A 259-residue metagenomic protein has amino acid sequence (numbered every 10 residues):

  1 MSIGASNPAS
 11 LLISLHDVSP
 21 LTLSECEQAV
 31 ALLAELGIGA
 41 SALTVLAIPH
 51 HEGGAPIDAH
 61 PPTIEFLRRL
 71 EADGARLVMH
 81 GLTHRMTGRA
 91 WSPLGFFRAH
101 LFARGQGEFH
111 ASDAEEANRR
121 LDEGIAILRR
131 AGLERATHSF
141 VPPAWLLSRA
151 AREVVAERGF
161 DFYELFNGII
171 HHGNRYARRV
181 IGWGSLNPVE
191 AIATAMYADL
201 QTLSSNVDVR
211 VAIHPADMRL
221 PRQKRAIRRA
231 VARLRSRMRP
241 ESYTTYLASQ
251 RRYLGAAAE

Functional and structural regions predicted by a protein language model:
M1-R76: Active-site beta->alpha N-cap acidic-glycine motif
S6, G37, S41-A47, F162-Y163 (+1 more regions): C-terminal domain-boundary segment and adjacent tail
L11-L15, L43-V45, L77-H80, H138-F140 (+3 more regions): Hydrophobic faces of well-ordered beta-strands that scaffold small-molecule active sites in alpha/beta enzyme cores
L12-V18, L23, G184-Y246: Catalytic grooves of carbohydrate-active enzymes
V18-Q28, I48-P62, R85-G88, A114-E115 (+3 more regions): Acidic-and-aromatic substrate-binding clefts and catalytic sites of carbohydrate-active enzymes
L77-L94: Short, solvent-exposed beta-strand-terminating loops
S92-S112: Active-site gating loops and adjacent loop-to-helix segments of metal-dependent hydrolytic enzymes
E108-S185, Q223-K224: Catalytic domains of cell-wall/extracellular-matrix polysaccharide-remodeling enzymes, centered on de-N-acetylation
